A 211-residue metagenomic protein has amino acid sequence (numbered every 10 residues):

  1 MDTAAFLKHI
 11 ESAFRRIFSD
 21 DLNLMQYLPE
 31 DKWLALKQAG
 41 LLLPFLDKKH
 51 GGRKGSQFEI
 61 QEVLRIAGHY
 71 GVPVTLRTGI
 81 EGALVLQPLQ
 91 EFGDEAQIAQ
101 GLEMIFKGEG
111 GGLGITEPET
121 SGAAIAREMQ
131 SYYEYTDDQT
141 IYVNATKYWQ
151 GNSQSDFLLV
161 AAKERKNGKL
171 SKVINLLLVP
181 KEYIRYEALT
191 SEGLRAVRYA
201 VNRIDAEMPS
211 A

Functional and structural regions predicted by a protein language model:
M1-I80, Q100, M104: Amphipathic, small/basic residue-rich leader segments at the start of a protein or domain
D47, V63, D94, L113 (+3 more regions): Buried hydrophobic positions in well-ordered alpha/beta secondary-structure cores of metabolic enzymes
T75-A96, S121-I125, D137: N-terminal glycine-rich flavin-associated loop
K107-E117: A short, Trp-centered hydrophobic/proline-enriched beta-strand micro-motif
S121-A124, W149-G151, S191-R198: Short Gly/Pro-enriched turn/cap motifs at secondary-structure boundaries
S131-E134: A structural signal for short hydrophobic beta-strand segments in well-ordered beta-sheet cores
T140-R185: A short core secondary-structure module
K181-A211: Flexible, small-/acidic-enriched active-site or ligand-binding loops
